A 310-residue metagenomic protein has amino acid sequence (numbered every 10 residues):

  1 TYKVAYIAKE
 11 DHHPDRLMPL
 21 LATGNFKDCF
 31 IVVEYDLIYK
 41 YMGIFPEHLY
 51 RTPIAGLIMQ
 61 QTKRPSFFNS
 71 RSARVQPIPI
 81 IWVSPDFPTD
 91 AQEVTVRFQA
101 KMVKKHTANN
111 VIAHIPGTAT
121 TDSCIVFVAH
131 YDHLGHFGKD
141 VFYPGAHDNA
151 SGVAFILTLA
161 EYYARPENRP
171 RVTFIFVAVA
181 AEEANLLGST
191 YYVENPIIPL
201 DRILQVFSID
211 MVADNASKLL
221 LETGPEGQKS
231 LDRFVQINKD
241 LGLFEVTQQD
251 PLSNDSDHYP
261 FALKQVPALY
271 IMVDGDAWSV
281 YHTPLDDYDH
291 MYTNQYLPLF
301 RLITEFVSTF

Functional and structural regions predicted by a protein language model:
T1-I78, F244-E245: Extracellular/luminal Protease-associated
Y2-V4, A8-P14, Q61-G145, E161 (+1 more regions): Soluble metallo-hydrolase cores and metallopeptidase-like ectodomains found primarily in the secretory/periplasmic
K3-K9, V32-L37, Q99-K101, K139-N149 (+4 more regions): Second-shell loop/turn segments in exported
F30-V33, G56-M59, I112, C124-V128 (+7 more regions): Structural recognition of the beta-strand scaffold that forms the well-ordered cores of secreted hydrolase catalytic
D36-L37, K63-R64, Y131-H133, V177-N185 (+1 more regions): Acidic, glycine-rich active-site loops and adjacent beta-strand->loop/helix elements that engage anionic groups
A160-L187, D201: Short helix-loop-beta-strand segments that form the rim/entrance of peptidase-like active sites
E161, W278-F310: His/Asp/Glu-rich mid-to-C-terminal helical/loop segments that flank catalytic regions of hydrolases
V179-V280: Metal-dependent peptidase/peptidase-like ectodomains
